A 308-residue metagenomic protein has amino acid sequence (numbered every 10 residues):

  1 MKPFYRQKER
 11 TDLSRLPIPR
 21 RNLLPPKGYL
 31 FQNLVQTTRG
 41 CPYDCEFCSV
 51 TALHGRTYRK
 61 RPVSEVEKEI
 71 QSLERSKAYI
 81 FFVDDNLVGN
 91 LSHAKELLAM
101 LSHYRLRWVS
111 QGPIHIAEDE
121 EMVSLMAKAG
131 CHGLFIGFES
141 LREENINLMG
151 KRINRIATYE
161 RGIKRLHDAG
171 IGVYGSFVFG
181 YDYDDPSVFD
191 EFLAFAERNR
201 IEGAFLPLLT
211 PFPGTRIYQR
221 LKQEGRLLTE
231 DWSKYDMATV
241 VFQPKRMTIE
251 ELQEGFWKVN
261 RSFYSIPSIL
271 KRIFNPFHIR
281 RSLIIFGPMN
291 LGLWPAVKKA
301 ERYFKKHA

Functional and structural regions predicted by a protein language model:
M1-L13, T210-G214: Glycine-rich beta-alpha loop elements in corrinoid/cobalamin-binding modules across cobalamin-dependent enzymes
M1-P3, I80, L270: Core catalytic loop region at the nicotinamide-binding pocket of NAD(P)H-dependent oxidoreductases
R6-E9, V50, D85, F274-H278: Short, well-ordered beta-to-alpha junction loops that form the rim of enzyme active sites and present histidine/acidic
I18-Y174, Y181, P186-A194: Radical SAM [4Fe-4S] cluster-binding motif and immediate context
P25-K27, R216-Q219, Q223-A308: Radical SAM enzyme core and accessory elements
Y43, S92, E144-M149, F179-S187 (+2 more regions): Flexible glycine/acidic-rich beta-alpha junction loops that bind and position SAM and/or redox cofactors in anaerobic
